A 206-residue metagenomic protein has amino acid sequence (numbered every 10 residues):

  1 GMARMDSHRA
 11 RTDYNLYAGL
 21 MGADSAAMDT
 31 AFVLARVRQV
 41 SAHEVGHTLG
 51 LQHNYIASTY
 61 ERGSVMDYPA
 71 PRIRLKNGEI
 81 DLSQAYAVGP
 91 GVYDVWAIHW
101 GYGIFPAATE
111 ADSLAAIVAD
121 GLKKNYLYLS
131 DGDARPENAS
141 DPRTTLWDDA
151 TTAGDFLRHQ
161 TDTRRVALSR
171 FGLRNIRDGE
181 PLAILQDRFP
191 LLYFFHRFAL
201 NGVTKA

Functional and structural regions predicted by a protein language model:
G1-A42, T48, P71-L75: Metzincin-family zinc-dependent endopeptidase catalytic domain
A27, S58-A206: Conserved catalytic/binding loops enriched for acidic/polar residues
V37-S41, V45, L192, H196-A199: Alpha-helical packing segments of well-folded alpha/beta enzyme cores
V45-Y60: Catalytic Zn2+-binding segment of zinc metalloproteases
